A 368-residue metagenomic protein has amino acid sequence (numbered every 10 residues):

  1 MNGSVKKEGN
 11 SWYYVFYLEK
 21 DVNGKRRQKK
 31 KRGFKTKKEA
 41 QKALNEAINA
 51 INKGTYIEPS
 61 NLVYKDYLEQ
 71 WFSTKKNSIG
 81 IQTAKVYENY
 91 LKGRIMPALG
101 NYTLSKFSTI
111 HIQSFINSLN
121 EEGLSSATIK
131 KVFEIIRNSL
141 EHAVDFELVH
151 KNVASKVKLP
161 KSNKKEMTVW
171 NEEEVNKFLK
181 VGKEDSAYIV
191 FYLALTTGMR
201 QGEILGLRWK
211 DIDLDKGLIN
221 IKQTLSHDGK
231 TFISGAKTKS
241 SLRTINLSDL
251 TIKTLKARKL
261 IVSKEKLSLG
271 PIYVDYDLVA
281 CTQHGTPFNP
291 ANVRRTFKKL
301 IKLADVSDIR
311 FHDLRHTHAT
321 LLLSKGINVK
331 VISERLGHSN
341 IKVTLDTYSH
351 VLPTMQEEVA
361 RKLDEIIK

Functional and structural regions predicted by a protein language model:
E8-Y13, Y17-I110, R258-D275: N-terminal DNA-binding module of tyrosine recombinases/phage integrases
R32, T36-K38, L218, G235-A257 (+1 more regions): C-terminal catalytic core of Y-nucleophile DNA break-rejoin enzymes
S60, F72-L148, V153, K164 (+2 more regions): N-terminal core-binding DNA-recognition domain of tyrosine site-specific recombinases/integrases
F115, E173, K177-K183, S226-A236 (+3 more regions): DNA/chromatin major-groove-contacting recognition/catalytic segments
E122, S126, K180, E184-D185 (+6 more regions): Short, basic (Lys/Arg/His-rich) helix/loop patches that form interaction surfaces in the mid-to-C-terminal regions
S126, K130, D145, V149-K151 (+6 more regions): Basic, Lys/Arg- and aromatic-enriched nucleic-acid-binding interface segment
K161, V169, L225, L336-R361: Catalytic-site neighborhood detector that most strongly recognizes the C-terminal catalytic loop/helix of tyrosine
G206-I212, S333-S339, S349: A short, basic/aromatic helix-end/turn motif that makes direct DNA contacts
